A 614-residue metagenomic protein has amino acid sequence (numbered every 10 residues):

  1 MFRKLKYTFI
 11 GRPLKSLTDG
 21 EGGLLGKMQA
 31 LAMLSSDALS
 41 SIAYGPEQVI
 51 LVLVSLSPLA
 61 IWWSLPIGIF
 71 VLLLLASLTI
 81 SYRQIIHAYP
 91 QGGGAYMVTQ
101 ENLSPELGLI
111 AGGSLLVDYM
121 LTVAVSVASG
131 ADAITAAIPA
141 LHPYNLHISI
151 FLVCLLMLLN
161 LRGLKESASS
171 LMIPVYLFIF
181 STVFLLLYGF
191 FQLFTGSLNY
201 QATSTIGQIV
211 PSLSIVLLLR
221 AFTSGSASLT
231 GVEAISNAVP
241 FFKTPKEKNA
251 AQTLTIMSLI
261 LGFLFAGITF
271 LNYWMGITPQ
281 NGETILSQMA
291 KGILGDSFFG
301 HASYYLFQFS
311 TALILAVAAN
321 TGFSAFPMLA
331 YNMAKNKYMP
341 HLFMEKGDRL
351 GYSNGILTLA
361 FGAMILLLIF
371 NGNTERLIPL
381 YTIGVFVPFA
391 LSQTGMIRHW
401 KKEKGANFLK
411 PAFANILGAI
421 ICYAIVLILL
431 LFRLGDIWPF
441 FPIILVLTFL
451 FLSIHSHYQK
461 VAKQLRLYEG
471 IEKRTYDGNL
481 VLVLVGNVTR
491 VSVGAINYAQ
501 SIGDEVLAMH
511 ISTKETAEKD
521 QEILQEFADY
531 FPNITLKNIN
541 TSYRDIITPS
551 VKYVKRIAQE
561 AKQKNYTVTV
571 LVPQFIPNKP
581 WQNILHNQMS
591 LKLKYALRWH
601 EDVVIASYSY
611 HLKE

Functional and structural regions predicted by a protein language model:
M1-D19, K460-L465, R474-L482, N487-E614: Cytosolic C-terminal regulatory domains/tails of membrane transporters and channels
M1-V52, L56, I80, Q91 (+4 more regions): Membrane-interface "cap" regions at the ends of multi-pass membrane proteins
R3, I50-Q100, P105-G112, V125-L152 (+1 more regions): Extracellular loop-to-transmembrane helix junctions
G20, Y176, F180-T230, D436: Helix-loop-helix junctions that connect adjacent transmembrane segments in multi-pass membrane transporters
G26, P105, P143-I150, F241-F263 (+3 more regions): Loop-to-transmembrane helix boundary motifs in multi-pass membrane proteins
F178-S204, T269-G276, A390-G405, L452-A462: Hydrophobic alpha-helical segments and their helix-loop junctions in multi-pass secondary transporters
F190-S197, A251-M289: Extracellular/periplasmic helix-exit of transmembrane alpha-helices
L342-S353, F389-L434, Q464-I471: C-terminal membrane-solvent junction of multi-pass transporters and transport-like membrane proteins
